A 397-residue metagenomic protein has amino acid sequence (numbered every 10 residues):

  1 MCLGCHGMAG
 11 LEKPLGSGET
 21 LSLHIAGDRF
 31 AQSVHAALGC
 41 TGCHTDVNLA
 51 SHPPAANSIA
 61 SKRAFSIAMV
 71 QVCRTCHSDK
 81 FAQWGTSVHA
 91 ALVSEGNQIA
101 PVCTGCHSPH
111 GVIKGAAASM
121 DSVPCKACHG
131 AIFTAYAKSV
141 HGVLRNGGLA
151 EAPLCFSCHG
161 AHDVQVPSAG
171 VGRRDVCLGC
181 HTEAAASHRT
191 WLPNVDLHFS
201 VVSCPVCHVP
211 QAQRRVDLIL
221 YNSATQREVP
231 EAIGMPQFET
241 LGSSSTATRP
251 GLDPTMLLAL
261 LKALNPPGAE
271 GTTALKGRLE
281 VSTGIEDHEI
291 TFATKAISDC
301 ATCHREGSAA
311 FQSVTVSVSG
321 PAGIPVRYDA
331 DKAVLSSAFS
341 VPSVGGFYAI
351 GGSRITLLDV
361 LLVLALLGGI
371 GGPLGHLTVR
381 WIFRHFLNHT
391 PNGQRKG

Functional and structural regions predicted by a protein language model:
M1-G397: C-type cytochrome heme-c attachment and multiheme electron-transfer modules
